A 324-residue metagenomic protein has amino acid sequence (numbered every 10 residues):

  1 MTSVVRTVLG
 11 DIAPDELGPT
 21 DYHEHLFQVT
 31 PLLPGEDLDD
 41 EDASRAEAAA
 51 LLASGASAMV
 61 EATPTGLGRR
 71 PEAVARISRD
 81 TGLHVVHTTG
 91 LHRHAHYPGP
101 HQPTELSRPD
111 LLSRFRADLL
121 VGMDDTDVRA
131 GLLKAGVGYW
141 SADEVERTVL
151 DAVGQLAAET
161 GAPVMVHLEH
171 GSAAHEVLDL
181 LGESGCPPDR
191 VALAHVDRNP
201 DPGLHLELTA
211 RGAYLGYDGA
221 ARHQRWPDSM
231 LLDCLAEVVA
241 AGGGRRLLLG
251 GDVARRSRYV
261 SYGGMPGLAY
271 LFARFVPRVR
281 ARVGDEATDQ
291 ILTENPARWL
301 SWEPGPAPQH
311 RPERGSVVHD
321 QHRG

Functional and structural regions predicted by a protein language model:
T2-G10, Y270-G324: Mid-to-C-terminal alpha-helical segments outside catalytic/metal-binding sites
L17-Y22, F27-V29, G35-T63, L67-H84 (+1 more regions): Alpha-helical scaffold segments that flank or form the walls of functional sites
H23, M59, L91, A157 (+4 more regions): Divalent metal-coordination and catalytic microenvironments
V74, D143-T148, S172-G185, D201-A210: Distinct, well-ordered alpha-helical segments
R76-R79, H84-V86, G90-T160, Y214 (+1 more regions): Active-site gating/metal-coordination segments in enzymes
G82-L83, T160-P163, G182-R190, E207-G216 (+1 more regions): Glycine-enriched alpha-helix->loop->beta-strand junction motifs that scaffold or abut catalytic
P163-E169, R190-R198: Catalytic beta/alpha-barrel core
D218, G243-M265: Short acidic/histidine-rich active-site segments
